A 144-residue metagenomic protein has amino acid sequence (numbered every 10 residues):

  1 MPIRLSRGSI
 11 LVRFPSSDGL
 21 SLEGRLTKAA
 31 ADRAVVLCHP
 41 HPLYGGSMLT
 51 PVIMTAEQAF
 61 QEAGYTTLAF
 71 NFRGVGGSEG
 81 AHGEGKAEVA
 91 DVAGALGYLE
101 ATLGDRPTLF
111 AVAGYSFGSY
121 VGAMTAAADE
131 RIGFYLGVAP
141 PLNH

Functional and structural regions predicted by a protein language model:
M1-P15, L20-T27, F110-V112, F117: An N-terminal hydrophobic leader/cap segment in hydrolases
P2-R4, V12, C38, P107 (+1 more regions): Homeobox/homeodomain signature
P15, L20-D105: Serine-hydrolase catalytic machinery in alpha/beta-hydrolase-like enzymes
A90-H144: Primarily recognizes the serine-hydrolase "nucleophile elbow" in alpha/beta-hydrolase and SGNH/GDSL folds
